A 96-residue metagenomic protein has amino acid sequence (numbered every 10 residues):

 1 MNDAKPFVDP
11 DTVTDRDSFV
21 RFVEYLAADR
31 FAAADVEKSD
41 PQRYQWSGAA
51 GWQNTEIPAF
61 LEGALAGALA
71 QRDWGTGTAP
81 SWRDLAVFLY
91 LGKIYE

Functional and structural regions predicted by a protein language model:
M1-D3, Y95-E96: Short intrinsically disordered terminal tails
N2-E62, A66: Amphipathic alpha-helical packing elements
A70-E96: Amphipathic alpha-helical binding modules
